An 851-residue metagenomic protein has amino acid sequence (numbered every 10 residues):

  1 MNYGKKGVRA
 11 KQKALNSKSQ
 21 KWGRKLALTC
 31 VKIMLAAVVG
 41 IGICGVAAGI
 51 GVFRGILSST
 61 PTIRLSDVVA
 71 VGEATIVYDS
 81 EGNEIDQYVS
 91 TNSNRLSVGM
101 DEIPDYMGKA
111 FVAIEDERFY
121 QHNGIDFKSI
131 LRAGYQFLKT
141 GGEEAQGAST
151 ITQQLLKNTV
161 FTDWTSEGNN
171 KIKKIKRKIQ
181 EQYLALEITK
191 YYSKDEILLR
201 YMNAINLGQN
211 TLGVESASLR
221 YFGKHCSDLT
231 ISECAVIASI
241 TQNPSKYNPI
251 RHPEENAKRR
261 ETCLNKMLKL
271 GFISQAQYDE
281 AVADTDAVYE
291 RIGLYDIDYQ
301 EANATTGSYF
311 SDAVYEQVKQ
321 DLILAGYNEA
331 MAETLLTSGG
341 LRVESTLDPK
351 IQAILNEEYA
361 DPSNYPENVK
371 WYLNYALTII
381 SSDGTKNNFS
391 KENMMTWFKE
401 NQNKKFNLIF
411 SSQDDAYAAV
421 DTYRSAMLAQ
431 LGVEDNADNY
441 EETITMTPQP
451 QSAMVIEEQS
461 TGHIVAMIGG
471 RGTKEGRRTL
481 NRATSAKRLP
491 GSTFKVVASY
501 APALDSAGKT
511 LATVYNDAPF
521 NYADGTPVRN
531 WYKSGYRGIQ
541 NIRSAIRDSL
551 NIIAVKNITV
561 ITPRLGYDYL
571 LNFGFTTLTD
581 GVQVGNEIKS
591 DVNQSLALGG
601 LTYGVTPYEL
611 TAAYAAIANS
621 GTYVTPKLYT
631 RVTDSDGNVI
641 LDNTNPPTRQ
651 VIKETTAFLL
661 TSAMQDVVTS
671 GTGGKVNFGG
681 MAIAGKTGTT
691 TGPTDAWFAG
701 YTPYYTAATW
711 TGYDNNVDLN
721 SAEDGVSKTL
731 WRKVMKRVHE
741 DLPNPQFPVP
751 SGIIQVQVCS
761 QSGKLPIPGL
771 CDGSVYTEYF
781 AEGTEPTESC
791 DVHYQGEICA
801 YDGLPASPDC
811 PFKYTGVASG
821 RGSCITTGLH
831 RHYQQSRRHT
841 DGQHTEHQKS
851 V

Functional and structural regions predicted by a protein language model:
N2-S80, I85, L138: N-terminal type II signal-anchor transmembrane helix that functions as the membrane-insertion/stop-transfer segment
N2-V8, G72, D79-D279, V288 (+6 more regions): Peptidoglycan glycan-strand catalytic modules in the bacterial/periplasmic cell-wall system
K109-V112, M267, L355, T461-G462 (+6 more regions): Active-site SXXK
Y120-I130, L212-V214, S274-Q277, F494 (+4 more regions): Short, well-structured active-site flanking segments
T140-T162, Y295-N303, G508-G566, N593 (+2 more regions): Conserved catalytic neighborhood of penicillin-recognizing serine enzymes
Q275-F406: Non-catalytic structural connector segments
S345-P366, W371-Y375, I379-N387, K391-M446 (+4 more regions): A penicillin-recognizing enzyme superfamily signal
T526-W531, T562-L610: Mid-domain, small-residue-enriched loop/turn segments at the edges of structured enzyme/sensor domains
